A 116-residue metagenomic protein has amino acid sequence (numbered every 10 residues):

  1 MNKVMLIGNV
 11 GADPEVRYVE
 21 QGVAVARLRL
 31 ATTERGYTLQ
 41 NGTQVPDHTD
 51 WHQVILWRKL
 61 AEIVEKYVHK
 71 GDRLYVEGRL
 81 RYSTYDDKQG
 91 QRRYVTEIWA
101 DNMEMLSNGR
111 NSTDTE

Functional and structural regions predicted by a protein language model:
M1-N2, P14-A24, T38-D47, E62 (+2 more regions): Acidic, gly/ser/pro-rich intrinsically disordered tails
V4, A24-A26, D50, L74 (+1 more regions): Hydrophobic core residues within well-ordered beta-strands of beta-rich domains
G8-V10, L30, K70-R81, A100-M103: OB-fold and OB-like beta-barrel modules that bind single-stranded nucleic acids
P14, L28, V54: Conserved GNAT-family N-acetyltransferase fold
V19, T32, T49, T96: Ser/Thr-centric signal marking residues that sit in or immediately flank functional binding/regulatory motifs
V25-E34: A short glycine-rich, His/Asp/Glu-containing loop-to-beta-strand
T49-R58: Beta-strand/loop nucleic-acid-binding surfaces
W57-R93: Beta-rich strand-turn-strand
